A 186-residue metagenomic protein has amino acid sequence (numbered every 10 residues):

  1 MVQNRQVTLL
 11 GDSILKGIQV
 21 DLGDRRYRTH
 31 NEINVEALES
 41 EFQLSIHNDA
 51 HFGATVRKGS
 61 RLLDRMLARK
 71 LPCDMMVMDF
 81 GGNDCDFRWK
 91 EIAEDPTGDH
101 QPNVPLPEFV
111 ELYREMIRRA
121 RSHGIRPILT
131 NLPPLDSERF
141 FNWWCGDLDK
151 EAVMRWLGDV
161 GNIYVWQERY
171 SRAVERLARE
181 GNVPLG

Functional and structural regions predicted by a protein language model:
M1-A50, R65-P72, M76: Serine-esterase "nucleophile elbow" of acetyl-processing enzymes
V2, S60-G186: Alpha-helical cap/lid subdomain in secreted, periplasmic, or secretory-pathway luminal O-acyl-processing enzymes
S13-K16, F42, H51-V56, G82-D86 (+1 more regions): Solvent-exposed loop/turn segments at secondary-structure junctions within structured extracellular/periplasmic domains
R25-Y27, H51-V56, P105-L106, N162-I163: Short, flexible loop segments at the rims of nucleotide/cofactor-binding pockets, characterized by
